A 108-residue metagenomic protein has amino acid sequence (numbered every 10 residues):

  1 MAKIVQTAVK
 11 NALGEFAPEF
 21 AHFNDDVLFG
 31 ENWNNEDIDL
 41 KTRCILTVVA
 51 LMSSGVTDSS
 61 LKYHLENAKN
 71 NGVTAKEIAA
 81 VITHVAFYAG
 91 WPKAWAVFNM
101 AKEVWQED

Functional and structural regions predicted by a protein language model:
M1-C44, K62, E66, N70 (+1 more regions): Acidic, glycine/proline-rich low-complexity segments that act as flexible tails and inter-domain linkers
P18-E19, M52-V56: A short, ordered amphipathic alpha-helix with a cationic face
R43-L51, A79-I82: Short, structured motif recognition centered on aromatic/hydrophobic residues
T57-S59, W91: Short loop/beta submotifs within extracellular cysteine-rich repeat domains
L61, I78: Aromatic/hydrophobic pocket-lining residues that form the small-molecule binding cavity in soluble enzyme cores
V73, E77: Winged helix-turn-helix DNA-binding recognition segment
A79-K102: C-terminal structural segments of small proteins and small subunits
